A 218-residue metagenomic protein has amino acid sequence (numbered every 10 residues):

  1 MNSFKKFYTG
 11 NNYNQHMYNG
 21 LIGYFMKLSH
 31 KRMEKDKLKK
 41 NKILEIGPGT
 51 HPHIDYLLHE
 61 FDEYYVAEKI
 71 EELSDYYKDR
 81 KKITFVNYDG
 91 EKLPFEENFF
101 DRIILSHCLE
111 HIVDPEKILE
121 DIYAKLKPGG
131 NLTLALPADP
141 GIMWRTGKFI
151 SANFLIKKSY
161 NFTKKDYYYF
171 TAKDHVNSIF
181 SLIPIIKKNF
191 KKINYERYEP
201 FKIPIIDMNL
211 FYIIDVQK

Functional and structural regions predicted by a protein language model:
M1-K37: Conserved class I S-adenosyl-L-methionine
F4-G10, K27-H30, G47-G49, N153-K164: Short N-terminal helix-initiation segments at or just after the protein's N-terminus
K6, D75-K78, P184-K188: Polar/charged alpha-helical tracts
Y13-Y24, V113-K127, N131-Q217: S-adenosyl-L-methionine-dependent methyltransferase catalytic module, highlighting the catalytic core
K31-I142, Y212-K218: Conserved SAM-binding loop
